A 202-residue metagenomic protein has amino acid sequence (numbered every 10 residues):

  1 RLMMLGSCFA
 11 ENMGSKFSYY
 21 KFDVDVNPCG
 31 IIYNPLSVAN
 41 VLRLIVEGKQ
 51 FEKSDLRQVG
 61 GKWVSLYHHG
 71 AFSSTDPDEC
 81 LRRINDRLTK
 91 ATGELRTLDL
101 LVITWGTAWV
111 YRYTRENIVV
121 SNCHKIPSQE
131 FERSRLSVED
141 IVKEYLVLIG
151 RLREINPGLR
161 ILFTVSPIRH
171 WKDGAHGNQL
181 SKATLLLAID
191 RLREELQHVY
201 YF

Functional and structural regions predicted by a protein language model:
R1-F202: Extracellular glycan-modifying ectodomains
